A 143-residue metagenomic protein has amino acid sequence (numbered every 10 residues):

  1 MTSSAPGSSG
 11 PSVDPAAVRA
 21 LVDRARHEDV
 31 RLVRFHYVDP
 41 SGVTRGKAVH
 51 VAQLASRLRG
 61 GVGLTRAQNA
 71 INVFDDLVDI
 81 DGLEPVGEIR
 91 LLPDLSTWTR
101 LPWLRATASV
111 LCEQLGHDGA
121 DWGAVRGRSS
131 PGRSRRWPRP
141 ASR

Functional and structural regions predicted by a protein language model:
M1-R143: ATP/Mg2+-dependent ligation/transfer catalytic cores
